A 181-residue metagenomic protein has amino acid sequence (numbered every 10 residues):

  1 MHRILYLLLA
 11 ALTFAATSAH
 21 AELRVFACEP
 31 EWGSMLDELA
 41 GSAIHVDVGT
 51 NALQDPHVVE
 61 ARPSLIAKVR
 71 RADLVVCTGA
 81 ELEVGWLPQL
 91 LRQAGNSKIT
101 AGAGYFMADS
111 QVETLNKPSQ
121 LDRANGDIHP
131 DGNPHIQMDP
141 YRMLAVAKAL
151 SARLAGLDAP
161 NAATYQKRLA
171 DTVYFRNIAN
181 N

Functional and structural regions predicted by a protein language model:
M1-I4: Positively charged n-region of N-terminal signal peptides that target proteins for export
Y6-A16: Bacterial N-terminal signal peptides
A21-N181: Extracytoplasmic metal-acquisition and chelation regions
